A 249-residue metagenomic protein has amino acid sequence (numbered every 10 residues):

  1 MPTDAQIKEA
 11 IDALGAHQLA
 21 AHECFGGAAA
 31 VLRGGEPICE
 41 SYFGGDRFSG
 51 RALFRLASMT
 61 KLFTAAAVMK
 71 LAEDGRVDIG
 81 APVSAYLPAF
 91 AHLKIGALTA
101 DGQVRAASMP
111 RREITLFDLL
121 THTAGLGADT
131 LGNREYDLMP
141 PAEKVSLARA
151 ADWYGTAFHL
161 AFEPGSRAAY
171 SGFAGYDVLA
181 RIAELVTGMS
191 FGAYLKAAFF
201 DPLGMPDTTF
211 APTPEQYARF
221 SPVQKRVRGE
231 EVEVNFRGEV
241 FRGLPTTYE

Functional and structural regions predicted by a protein language model:
M1-P2, R167: Short, low-complexity N-terminal intrinsically disordered segments enriched in polar/charged residues
P2-A57, R76-D78, I95-T99: Short, conserved catalytic-motif segment at the N-terminal edge
T3, I7, I11, L56 (+6 more regions): Hydrophobic (often cysteine-bearing) scaffold residues that line and stabilize catalytic clefts of nucleotide/cofactor
I11-A16, A29, G35, R55-Y86 (+2 more regions): Active-site SXXK
G26, D78-P82, S190-Y194: Alpha-helix N-cap and coil->helix boundary residues
G26-A28, P82, R167, T209: Residues at or immediately flanking beta-strands
G50, S84-P88, T121, K196: Phosphate-coordinating loops and pocket residues in cytosolic domains that bind phosphorylated ligands
L93-E249: Short, surface-exposed loop or secondary-structure junction motifs that flank catalytic or metal-binding residues
